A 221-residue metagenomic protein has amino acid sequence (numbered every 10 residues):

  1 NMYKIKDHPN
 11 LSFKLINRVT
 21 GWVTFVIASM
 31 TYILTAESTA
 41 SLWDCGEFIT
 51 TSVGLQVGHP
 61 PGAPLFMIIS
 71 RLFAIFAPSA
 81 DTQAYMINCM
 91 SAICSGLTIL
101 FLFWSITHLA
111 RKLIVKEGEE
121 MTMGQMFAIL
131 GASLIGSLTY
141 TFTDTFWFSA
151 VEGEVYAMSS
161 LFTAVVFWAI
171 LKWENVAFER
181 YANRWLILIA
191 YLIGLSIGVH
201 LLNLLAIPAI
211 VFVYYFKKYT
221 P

Functional and structural regions predicted by a protein language model:
N1-M30, L97-L100, E119-L134: Start-transfer (signal-anchor) and selected internal transmembrane alpha helices of multi-pass inner/ER membrane
S12-L42, Y140-F142, H200: Transmembrane signal-anchor helices characteristic of membrane glycosylation enzymes that use polyprenol
W22, C89-M121, A164-A169: Transmembrane-helix motifs of polytopic, lipid-linked glycan transferases
S52-G54, H59-T82, A92-I93, L100: Short hydrophobic/aromatic helix or loop-helix immediately within or flanking a transmembrane segment in polytopic
A80-N88, L113-I129, S133-S160, I193-L201: Aromatic- and kink-enriched transmembrane "portal" helix at the membrane-lumen/periplasm boundary that abuts
I93-L100, G153, A157-W168, L186-I189 (+1 more regions): Alpha-helical transmembrane segments of multi-pass membrane proteins
M123, F127, V166-L186, F212-P221: Membrane-interface transmembrane helices that cradle and orient dolichyl/undecaprenyl
L202-Y214: Transmembrane-embedded, aromatic-rich helix segments that form part of the hydrophobic channel/pocket engaging
